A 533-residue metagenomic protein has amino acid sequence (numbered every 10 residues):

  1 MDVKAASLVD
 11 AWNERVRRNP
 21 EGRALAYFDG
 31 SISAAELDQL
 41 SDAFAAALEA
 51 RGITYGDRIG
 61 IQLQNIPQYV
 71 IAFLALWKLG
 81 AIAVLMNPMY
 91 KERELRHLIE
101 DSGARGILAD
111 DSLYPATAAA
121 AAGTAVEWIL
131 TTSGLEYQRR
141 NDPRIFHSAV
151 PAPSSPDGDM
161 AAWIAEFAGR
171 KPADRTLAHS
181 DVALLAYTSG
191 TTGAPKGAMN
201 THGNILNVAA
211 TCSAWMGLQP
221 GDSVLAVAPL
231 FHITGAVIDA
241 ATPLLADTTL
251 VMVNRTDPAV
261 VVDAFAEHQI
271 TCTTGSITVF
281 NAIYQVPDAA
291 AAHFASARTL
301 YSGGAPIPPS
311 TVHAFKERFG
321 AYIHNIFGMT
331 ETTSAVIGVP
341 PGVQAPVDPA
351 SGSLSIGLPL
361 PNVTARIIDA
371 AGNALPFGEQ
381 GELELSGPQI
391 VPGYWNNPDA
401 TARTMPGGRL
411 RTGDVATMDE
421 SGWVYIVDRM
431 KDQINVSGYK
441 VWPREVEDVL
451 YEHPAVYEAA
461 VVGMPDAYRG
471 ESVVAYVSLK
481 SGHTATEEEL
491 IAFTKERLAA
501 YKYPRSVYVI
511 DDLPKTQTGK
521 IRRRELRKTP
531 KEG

Functional and structural regions predicted by a protein language model:
K4, E21-I66, V70-L74, K91-R96 (+1 more regions): Conserved AMP-binding/adenylate-forming core of the ANL superfamily
E21, P151-Y187, A194, G217-S223 (+2 more regions): Conserved pre-ATP/AMP-binding loop-to-beta segment of ANL
S33-A35, D174-R175, A183-N207: Conserved AMP-binding A3 loop
Y90, I107-A109, G387, P392-G393 (+5 more regions): AMP-binding/adenylate-forming catalytic core of the ANL superfamily
A116-H179: ANL superfamily adenylate-forming
L206-S223, F231-C272, F280, V286: Conserved AMP-binding/adenylation subdomain of ANL enzymes
I270-T274, Y284-A350, T364, A374: Gly/Ser/Thr-rich phosphate-binding loop
L358-N362, A371-R403, V441: Conserved ATP/PPi-binding loop(s) of AMP-dependent carboxylate-activating enzymes
